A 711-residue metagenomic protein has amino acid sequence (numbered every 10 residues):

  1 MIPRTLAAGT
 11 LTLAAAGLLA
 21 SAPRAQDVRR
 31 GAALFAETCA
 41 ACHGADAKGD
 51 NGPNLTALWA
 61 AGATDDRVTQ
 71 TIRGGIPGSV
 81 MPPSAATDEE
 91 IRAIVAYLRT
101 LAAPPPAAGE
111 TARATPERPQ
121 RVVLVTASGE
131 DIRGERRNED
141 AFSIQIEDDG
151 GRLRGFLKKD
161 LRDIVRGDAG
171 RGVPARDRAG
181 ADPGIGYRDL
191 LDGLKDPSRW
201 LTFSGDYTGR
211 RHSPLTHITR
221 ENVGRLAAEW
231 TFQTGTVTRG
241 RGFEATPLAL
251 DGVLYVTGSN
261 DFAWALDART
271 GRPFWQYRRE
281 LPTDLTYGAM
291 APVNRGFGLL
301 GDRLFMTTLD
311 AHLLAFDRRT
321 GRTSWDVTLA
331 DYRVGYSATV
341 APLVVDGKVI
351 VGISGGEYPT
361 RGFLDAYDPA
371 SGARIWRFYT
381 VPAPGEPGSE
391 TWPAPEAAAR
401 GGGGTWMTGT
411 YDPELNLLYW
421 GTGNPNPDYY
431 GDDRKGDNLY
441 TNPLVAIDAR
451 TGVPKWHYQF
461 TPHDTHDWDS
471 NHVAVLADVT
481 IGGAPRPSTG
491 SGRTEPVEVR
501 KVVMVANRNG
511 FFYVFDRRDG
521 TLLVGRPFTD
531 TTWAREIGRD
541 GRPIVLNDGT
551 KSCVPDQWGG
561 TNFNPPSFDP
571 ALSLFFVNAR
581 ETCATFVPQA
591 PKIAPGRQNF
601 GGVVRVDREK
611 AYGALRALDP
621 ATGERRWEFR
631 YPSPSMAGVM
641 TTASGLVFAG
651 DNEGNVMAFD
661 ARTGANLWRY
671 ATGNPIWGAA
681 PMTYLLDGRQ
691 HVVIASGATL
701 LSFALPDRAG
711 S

Functional and structural regions predicted by a protein language model:
A41, D46-N51, L55-R176, W200 (+1 more regions): Extracytoplasmic electron-transfer domains, predominantly the class I c-type cytochrome c fold
A181-T238, R272-L281, L285-T286, R322-D331 (+11 more regions): Aromatic (tryptophan-biased) beta-strands that constitute blades/sheets of beta-rich domains
W200-S204, G240-F262, Y287-L313, S337-Y358 (+6 more regions): Repeat-blade elements of multi-bladed beta-propeller folds
D267, D317, D368, D448 (+5 more regions): Structural recognition of the beta-propeller blade-terminating site
F363-A373, D437-T451, D519, G613-D619: Beta-propeller blade signature
H463-T465, S470-V473, T529-R535, G541 (+2 more regions): Conserved blade-ending motifs and adjacent loop-strand segments that build the rim/top face of beta-propeller domains
E581, D607-A665: Loop/turn-rich, solvent-exposed surfaces of beta-rich toroidal or solenoidal domains
